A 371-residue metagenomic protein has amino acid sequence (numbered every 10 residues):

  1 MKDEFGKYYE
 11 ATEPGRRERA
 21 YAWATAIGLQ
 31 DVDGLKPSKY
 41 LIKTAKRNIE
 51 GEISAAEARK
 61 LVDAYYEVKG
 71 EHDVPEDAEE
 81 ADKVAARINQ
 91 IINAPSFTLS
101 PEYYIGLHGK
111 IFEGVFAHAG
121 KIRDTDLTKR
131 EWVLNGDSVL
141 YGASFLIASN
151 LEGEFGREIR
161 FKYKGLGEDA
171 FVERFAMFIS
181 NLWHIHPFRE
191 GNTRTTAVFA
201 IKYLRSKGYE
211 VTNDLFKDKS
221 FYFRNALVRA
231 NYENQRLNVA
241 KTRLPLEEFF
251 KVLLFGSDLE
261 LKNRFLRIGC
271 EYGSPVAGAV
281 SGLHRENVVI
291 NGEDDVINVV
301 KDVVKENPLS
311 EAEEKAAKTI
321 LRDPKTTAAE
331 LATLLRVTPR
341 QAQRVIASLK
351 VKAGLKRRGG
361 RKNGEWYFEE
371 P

Functional and structural regions predicted by a protein language model:
M1-P371: FIC/Doc superfamily catalytic core
